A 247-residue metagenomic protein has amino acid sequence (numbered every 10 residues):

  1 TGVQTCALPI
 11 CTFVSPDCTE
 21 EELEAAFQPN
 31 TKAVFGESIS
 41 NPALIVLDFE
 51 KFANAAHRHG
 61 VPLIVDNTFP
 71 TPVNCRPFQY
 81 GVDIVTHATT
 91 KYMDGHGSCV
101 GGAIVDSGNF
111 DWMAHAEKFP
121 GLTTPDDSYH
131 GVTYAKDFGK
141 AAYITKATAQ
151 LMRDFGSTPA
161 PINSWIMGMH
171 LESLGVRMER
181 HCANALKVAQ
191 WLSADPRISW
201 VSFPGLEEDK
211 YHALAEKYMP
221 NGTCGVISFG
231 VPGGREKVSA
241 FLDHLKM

Functional and structural regions predicted by a protein language model:
T1, A7-A194: Conserved PLP-enzyme active-site core in the AAT-like
M178, L192-S193, R197-M247: Conserved C-terminal alpha-helix-loop-beta "cap" of PLP-dependent enzymes that closes/shapes the active-site mouth
